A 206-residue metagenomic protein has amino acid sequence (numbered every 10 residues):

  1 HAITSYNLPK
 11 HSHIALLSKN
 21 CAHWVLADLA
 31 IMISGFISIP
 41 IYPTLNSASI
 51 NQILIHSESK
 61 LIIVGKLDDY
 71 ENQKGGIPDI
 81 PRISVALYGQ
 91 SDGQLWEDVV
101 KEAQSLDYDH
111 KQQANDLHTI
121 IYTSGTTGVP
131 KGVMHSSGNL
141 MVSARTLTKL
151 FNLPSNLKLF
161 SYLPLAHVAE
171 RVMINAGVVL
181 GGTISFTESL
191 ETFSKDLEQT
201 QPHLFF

Functional and structural regions predicted by a protein language model:
A2-L45, Y162: Conserved AMP-binding/adenylate-forming
K19, V64-E71, P202-F206: Adenylate-forming
L29-I37, H56, H167, N175-V179: Short hydrophobic alpha-helices that are characteristic scaffold elements of the AMP-binding
D68-A114: ANL superfamily adenylate-forming
A103-Y122, V129, N152-K158: Conserved pre-ATP/AMP-binding loop-to-beta segment of ANL
H118-A144: Conserved AMP-binding A3 loop
M141-K158, L165-F206: Conserved AMP-binding/adenylation subdomain of ANL enzymes
